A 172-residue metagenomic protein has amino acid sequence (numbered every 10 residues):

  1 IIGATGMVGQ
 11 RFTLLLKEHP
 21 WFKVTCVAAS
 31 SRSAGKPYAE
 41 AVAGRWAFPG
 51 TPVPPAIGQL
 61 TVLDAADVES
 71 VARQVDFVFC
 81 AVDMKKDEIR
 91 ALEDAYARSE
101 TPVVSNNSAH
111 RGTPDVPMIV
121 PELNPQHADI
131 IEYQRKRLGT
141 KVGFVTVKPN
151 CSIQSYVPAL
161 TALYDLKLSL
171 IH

Functional and structural regions predicted by a protein language model:
I1-L170: N-terminal Rossmann-like NAD(P) cofactor-binding subdomain of oxidoreductases, focused on the glycine-rich
